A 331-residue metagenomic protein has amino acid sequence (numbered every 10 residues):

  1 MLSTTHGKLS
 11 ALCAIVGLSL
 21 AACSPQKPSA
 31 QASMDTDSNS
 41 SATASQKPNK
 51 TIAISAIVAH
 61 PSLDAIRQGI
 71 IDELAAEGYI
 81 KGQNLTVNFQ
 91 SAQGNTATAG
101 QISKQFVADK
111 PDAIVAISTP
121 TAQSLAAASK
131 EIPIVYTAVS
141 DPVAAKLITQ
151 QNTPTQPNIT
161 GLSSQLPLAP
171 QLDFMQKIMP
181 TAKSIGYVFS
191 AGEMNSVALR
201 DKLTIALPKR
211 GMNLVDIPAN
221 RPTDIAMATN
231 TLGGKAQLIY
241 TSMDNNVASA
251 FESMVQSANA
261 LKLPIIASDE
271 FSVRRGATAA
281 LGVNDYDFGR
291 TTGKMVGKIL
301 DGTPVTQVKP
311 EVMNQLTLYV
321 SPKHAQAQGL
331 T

Functional and structural regions predicted by a protein language model:
L2-K8, C23-T331: Short hydrophobic alpha-helices and adjacent helix-cap/hinge residues
K8-I15: Sec-dependent N-terminal signal peptides
V16-G17, D72: Short linear sequence motifs
